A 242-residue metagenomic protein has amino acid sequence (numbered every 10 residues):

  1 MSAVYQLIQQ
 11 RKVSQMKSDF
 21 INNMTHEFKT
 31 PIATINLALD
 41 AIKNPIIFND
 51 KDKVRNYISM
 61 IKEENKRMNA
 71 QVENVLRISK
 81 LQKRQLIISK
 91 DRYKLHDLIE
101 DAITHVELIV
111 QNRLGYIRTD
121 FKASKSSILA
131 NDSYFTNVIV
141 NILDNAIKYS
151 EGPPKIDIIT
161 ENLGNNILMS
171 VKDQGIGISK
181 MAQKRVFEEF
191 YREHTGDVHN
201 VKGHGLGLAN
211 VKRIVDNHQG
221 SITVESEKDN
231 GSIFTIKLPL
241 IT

Functional and structural regions predicted by a protein language model:
E63-M68: Short alpha-helical segment of the dimerization/phosphotransfer core of two-component systems
K83-I88, S127-A130: Conserved micro-motifs of the catalytic ATP-binding
S89-T104, T136, D157-N162: A conserved beta-strand-to-alpha-helix junction within the catalytic ATP-binding
D91-K94, Q111, Y116-S126, L163: Conserved catalytic submotifs in the C-terminal HATPase_c
A146-I147: Short helix-loop "hinge" at the ATP-lid/N-box region of the Bergerat-fold HATPase_c
I178-F190, K212: Short conserved segment of the HATPase_c
Q219-G220: Conserved glycine-rich
